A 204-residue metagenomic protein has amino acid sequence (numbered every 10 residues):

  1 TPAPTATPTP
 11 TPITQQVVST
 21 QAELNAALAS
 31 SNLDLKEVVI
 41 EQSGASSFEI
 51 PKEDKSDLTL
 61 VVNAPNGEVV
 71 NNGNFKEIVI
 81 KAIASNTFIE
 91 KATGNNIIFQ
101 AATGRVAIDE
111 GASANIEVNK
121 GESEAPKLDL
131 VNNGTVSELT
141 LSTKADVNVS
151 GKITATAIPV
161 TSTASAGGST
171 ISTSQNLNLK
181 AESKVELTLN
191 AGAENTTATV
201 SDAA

Functional and structural regions predicted by a protein language model:
T1-T14: Ser/Thr/Gly/Pro-rich low-complexity, disordered linker/stalk segments of secreted and cell-surface proteins
T14-Q15, E41: Intrinsically disordered, low-complexity regions enriched in polar/acidic and amide residues
V17-S19: Short acidic-hydrophobic, aromatic-tinged amphipathic segments that line or gate anion-handling sites
Q21-N32, V38-A204: Short, T/G/N/S-enriched strand-turn elements that build extracellular solenoid repeat scaffolds
